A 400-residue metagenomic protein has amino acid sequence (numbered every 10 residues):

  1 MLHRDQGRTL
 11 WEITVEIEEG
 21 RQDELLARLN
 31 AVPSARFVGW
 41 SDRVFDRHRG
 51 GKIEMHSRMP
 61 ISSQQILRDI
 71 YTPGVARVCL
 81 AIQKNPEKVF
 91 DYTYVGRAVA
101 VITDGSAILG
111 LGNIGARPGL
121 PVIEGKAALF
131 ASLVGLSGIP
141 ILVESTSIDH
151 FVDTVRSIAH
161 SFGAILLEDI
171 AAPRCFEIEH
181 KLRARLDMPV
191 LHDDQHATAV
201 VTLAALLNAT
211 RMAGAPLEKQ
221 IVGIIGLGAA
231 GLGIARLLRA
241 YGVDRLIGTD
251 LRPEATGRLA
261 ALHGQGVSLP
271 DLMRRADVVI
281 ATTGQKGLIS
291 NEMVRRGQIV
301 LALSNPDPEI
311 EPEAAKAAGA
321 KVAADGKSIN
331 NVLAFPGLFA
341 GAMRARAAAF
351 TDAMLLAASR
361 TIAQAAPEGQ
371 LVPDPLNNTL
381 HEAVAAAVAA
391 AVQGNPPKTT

Functional and structural regions predicted by a protein language model:
M1-V190, A391: N-terminal ligand-binding/catalytic initiation module
L2-R4, D104-S106, I114, V143-E144 (+7 more regions): Short, ordered loop/turn segments at secondary-structure junctions
V38-W40, L166-D169, V190-D193, G248-T249 (+4 more regions): General beta-strand structural signal in soluble alpha/beta enzymes
L109, A116-V134, L186, H192 (+1 more regions): Glycine-rich phosphate/diphosphate-binding loop of Rossmann-like nucleotide-binding domains
D193-D194, A302-S304, E309-T399: Adenosine-phosphate binding glycine-rich loop
L262-A323: Rossmann-like adenosine-cofactor binding region
